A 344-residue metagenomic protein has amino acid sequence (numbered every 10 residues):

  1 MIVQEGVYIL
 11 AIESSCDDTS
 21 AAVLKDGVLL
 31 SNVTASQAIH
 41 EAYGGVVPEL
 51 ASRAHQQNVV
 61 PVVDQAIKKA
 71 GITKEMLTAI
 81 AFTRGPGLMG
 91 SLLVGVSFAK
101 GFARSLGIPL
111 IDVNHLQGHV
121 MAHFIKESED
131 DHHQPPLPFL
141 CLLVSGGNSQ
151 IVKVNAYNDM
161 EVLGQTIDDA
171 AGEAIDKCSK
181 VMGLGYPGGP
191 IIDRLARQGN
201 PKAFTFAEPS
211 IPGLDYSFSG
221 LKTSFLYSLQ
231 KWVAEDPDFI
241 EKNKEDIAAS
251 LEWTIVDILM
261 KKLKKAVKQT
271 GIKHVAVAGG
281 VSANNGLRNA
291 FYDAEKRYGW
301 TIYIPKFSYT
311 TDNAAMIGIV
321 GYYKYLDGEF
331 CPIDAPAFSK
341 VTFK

Functional and structural regions predicted by a protein language model:
I2-E5, V113-F139, V320: Conserved phosphate-binding catalytic cores of ATP/NTP-utilizing and phosphoryl-transfer enzymes
V3-P86, H115: N-terminal beta-alpha supersecondary unit
T19-L24, C141-L143, S149-K153: Short beta-strand scaffold segments in enzyme catalytic cores
F82-G107, I125-K126, N285-D293: Short Gly/Thr/Asp-enriched flexible loops that form oxyanion-binding sites at enzyme active sites
D112-V113, E245, V275, Y292-I317: Conserved phosphate-binding/catalytic loops in two-lobed NTP-binding clefts
H119-M121, P305-F343: Glycine-rich phosphate-binding/hydrolytic loop that grips phosphoryl groups
N155-Q198, K222-T223, Y227-K231: Glycine-rich phosphate-binding loop plus the immediately following alpha-helix
R194-V275, N284-Y298, Y325-G328: A contiguous, well-structured pocket-lining segment that forms one wall/lid of small-molecule binding clefts in soluble
